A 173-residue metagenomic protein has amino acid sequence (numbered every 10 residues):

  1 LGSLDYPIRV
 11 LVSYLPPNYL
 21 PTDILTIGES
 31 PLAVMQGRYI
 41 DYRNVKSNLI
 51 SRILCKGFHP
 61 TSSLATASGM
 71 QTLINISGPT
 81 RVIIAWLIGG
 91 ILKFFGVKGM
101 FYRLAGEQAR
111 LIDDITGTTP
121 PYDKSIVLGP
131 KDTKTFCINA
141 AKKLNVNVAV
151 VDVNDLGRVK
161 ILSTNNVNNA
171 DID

Functional and structural regions predicted by a protein language model:
L1-D173: N-terminal and secondary-structure boundary signal
